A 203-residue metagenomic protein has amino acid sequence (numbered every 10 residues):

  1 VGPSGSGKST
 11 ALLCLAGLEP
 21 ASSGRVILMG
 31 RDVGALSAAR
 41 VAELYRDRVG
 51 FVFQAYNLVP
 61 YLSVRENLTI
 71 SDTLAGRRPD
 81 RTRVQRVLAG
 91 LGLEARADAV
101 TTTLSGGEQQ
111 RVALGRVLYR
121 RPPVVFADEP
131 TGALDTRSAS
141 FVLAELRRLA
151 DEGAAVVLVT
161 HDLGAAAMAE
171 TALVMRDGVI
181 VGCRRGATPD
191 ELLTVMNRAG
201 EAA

Functional and structural regions predicted by a protein language model:
A16: Helix-to-loop junction immediately C-terminal to a conserved catalytic motif
G24-D32: Conserved ABC transporter NBD signature motif
R46, Y119-R120, E152: Conserved signature/switch motifs of ABC ATPase nucleotide-binding domains
L62-I70: Short coil-to-helix segment of the ABC ATPase nucleotide-binding domain corresponding to the Q-loop/switch region
T69-T82, G90: ABC-type ATPase nucleotide-binding domains, specifically the catalytic core motifs of the NBD
V100-L104, E108-Q110: Conserved ABC ATPase signature
V125-D128: Catalytic Walker B motif of ABC-type/P-loop ATPase nucleotide-binding domains
